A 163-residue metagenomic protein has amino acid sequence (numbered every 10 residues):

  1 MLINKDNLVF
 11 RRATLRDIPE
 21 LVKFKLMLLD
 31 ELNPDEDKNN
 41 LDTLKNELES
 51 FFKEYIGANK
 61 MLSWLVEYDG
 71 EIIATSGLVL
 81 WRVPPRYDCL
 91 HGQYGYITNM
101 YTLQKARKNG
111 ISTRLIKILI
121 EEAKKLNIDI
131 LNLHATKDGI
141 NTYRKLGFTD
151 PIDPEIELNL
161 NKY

Functional and structural regions predicted by a protein language model:
V9-K23: A short beta-loop-alpha structural element at the N-terminal edge of CoA-dependent acyl/N-acetyltransferase catalytic
L29-F51: Conserved GNAT-fold acetyl-CoA-binding loop/helix
S50-L65: A short helix-loop-beta-strand connector motif used in the catalytic cores of GNAT acetyltransferases and, in some
L65, E71-L80, Y96, Y101: Conserved beta-strand in the GNAT
L80-P85, N132-H134, D138-I140, R144 (+1 more regions): Conserved catalytic-core motifs of GNAT/GCN5-like acyltransferases
R82-I97, R107, I152: A conserved beta-turn-beta hairpin within the catalytic core of GNAT-like acetyltransferases that forms part
A106-I118: Conserved acetyl-CoA pyrophosphate-binding loop and the N-cap/start of the following alpha-helix in GNAT-like
I116, A123-A135: Conserved GNAT acetyl-CoA-binding A-motif
